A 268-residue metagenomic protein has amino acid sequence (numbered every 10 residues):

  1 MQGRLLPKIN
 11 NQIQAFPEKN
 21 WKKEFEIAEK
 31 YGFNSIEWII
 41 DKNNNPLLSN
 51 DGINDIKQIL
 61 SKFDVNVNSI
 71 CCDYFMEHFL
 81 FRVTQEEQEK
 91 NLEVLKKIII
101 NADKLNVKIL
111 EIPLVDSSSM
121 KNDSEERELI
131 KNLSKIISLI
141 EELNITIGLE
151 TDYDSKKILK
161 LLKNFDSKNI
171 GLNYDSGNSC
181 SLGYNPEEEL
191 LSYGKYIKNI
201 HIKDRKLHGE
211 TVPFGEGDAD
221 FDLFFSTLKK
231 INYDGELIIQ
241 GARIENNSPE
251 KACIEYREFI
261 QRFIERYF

Functional and structural regions predicted by a protein language model:
M1-E18, K22-G32, N106, S155-Y174 (+1 more regions): Histidine-acidic metal/acid-base catalytic patches
M1-K97, D103, T151, L159 (+2 more regions): N-terminal pre-domain/capping segments
P17-K22, I59-K62, F79-L172, S181 (+1 more regions): Active-site acidic/histidine proton-transfer and metal-coordination neighborhood in alpha/beta enzyme cores
N34-S35, N66, K108, T146 (+1 more regions): Residue-level detector of anion-binding/catalytic polar loops
E37, S69, E111, G148 (+2 more regions): Conserved beta-strand positions in the central sheet of alpha/beta enzyme cores
I40, L114, L149-T151, S176 (+1 more regions): Short glycine-centered, acidic/aromatic-flanked micro-motifs in structured strand/loop junctions that mark active-site
K42-N44, D73-H78, D116-S118, S155 (+3 more regions): Feature marks short, surface-exposed loop/turn motifs that line or immediately flank catalytic pockets and channel
S49-D55, Q88, L92-L95, D123-L133 (+3 more regions): Charged helix-capping and loop-helix junction motifs
